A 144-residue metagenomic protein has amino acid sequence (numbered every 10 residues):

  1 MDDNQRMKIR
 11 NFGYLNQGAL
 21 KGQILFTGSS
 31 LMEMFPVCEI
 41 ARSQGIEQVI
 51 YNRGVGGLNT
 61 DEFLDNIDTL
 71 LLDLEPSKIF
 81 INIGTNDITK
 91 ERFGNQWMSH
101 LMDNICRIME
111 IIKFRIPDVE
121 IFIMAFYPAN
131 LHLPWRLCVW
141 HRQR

Functional and structural regions predicted by a protein language model:
M1-E75: Serine-esterase "nucleophile elbow" of acetyl-processing enzymes
M1-N11, L15-N16, I83-W97, H141-R144: Short flexible/disordered coil segments
E33-G45, E62-H100, F122, F126-L133: Oxyanion-hole/transition-state-stabilizing segment in secreted/luminal serine hydrolases and related acyltransferases
V55-T60, F80-N86, I111-R115: Short C-terminal domain-edge/linker segments immediately following a structured domain
S99-M124, H141-R144: Charged, glycine-enriched surface loops/patches that mediate electrostatic binding to polyanionic ligands
L131-R144: Substrate-gating cap/lid alpha-helix
